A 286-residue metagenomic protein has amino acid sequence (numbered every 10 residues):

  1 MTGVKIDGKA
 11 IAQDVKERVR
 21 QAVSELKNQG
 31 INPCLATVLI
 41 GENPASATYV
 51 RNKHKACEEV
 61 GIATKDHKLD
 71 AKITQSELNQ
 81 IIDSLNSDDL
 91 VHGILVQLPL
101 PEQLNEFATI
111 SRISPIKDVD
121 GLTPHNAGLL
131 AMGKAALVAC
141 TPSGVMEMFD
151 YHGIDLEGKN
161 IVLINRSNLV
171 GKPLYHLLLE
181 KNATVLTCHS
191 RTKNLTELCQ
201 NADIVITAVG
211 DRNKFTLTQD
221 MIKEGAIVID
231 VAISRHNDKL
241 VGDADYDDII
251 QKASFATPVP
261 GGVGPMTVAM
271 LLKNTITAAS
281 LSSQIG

Functional and structural regions predicted by a protein language model:
M1-I31: Positively charged, low-complexity intrinsically disordered leader regions
P33-G41: Short beta-strand segments enriched in small/hydrophobic residues
L39, L95-P99, I164: Short beta-strand segments
I40-H54, A136-I227, V231, K239-I250: Glycine-rich phosphate/diphosphate-binding loop of Rossmann-like nucleotide-binding domains
G61-A63, H67-V138: Phosphate/diphosphate ligand-binding glycine-rich loop within oxidoreductases
Q97-Q103, G210-N213, I233-H236: Short glycine-rich anion-binding loops that position phosphate/pyrophosphate groups of nucleotides and phosphorylated
F107-A127, A232-S283: Rossmann-fold NAD(P)-binding glycine/threonine-rich loop
F149-E157, T277-A278, S282-G286: A charged, well-structured terminal subsegment
